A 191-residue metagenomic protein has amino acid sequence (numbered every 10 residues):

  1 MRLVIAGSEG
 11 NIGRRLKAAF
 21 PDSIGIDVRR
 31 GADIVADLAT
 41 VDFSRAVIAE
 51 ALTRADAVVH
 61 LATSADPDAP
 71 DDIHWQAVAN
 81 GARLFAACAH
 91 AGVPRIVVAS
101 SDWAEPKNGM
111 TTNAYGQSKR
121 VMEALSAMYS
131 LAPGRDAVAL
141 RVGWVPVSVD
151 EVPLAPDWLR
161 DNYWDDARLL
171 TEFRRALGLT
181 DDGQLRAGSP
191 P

Functional and structural regions predicted by a protein language model:
R2-D22: N-terminal Rossmann NAD(P)H-binding glycine-rich loop of SDR-like oxidoreductase domains
A6, I26, L61, I96-D102 (+1 more regions): SDR active-site strand-loop-helix element
D27-F43: Rossmann-fold cofactor-recognition segment
T40-Q76, W103-E105: NAD(P)H-binding glycine-rich loop region in Rossmannoid oxidoreductase-like domains and their noncatalytic homologs
A69-I96: NAD(P)-cofactor binding segment of oxidoreductase domains
A114, S118-V121: Active-site helix of classical SDR
L125-S148: Conserved beta-loop-beta element that borders a ligand/cofactor-binding pocket
W144-V149, N162-P190: Alpha-helical substrate-binding/gating segment
